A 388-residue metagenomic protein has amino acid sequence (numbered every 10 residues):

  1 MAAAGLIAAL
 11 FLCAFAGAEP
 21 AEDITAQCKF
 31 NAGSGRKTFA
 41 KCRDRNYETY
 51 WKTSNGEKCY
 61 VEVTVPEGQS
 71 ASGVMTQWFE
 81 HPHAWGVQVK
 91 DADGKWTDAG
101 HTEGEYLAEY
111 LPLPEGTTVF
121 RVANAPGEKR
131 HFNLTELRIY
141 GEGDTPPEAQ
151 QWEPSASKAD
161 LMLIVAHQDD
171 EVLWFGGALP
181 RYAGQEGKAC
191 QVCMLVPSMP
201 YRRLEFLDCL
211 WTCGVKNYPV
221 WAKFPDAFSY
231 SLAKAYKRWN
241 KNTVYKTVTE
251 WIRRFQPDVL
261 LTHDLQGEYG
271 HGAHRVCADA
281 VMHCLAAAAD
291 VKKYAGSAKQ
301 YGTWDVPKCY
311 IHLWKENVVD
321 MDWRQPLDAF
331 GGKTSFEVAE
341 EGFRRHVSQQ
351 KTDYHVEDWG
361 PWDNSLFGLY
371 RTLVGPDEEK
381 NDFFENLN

Functional and structural regions predicted by a protein language model:
A4-A14: Bacterial N-terminal signal peptides
G17-A71, W78-W85, D91, D98-H101 (+1 more regions): Disordered, acidic Ser/Thr/Pro-rich linker "stalks" and the adjacent N-terminal cap of the next globular domain
E19, C28-K41, W152-E153, Y182 (+1 more regions): The feature marks non-catalytic terminal segments
W96-L113: Extracellular carbohydrate recognition and processing domains and analogous Trp-centered ligand-binding platforms
L111-R254, M282-A286, D290, Y301: Active-site rim/loop-helix segments in enzyme catalytic domains that contact anionic ligands
D170-W174, S198-P200, G267-G272, N317-D320: Active-site environment of divalent metal-dependent phosphoester hydrolases
V244, V248-Y269, C277: Proline-aspartate-enriched helix->loop->beta-strand connector
Y269-L285: Short Gly/Thr/Asp-enriched flexible loops that form oxyanion-binding sites at enzyme active sites
